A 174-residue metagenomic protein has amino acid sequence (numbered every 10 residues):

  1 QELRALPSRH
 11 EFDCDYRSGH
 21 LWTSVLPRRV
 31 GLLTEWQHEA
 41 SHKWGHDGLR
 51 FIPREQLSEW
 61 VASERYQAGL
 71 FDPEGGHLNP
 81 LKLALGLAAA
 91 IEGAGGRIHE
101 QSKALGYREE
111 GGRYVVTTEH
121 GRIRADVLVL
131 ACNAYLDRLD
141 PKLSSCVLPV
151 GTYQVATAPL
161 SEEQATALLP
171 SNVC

Functional and structural regions predicted by a protein language model:
Q1-A90: Rossmann-like flavin
S8, A89-H99, R124: Secondary-structure boundary elements
G19, S102, H120: Short, well-ordered beta-to-alpha junction loops that form the rim of enzyme active sites and present histidine/acidic
L49-F51, I98, Q154, C174: Conserved beta-strand scaffold positions in the cores of enzyme catalytic domains, especially in NTP/NDP-utilizing
F51-S63, R97-Y114: A conserved short coil-to-beta-strand element within the FAD-binding core of flavoproteins
L81, A94-R97, R108, A131: Extended non-membrane alpha-helical scaffolds
G106-C174: Flavin-dependent oxidoreductases
